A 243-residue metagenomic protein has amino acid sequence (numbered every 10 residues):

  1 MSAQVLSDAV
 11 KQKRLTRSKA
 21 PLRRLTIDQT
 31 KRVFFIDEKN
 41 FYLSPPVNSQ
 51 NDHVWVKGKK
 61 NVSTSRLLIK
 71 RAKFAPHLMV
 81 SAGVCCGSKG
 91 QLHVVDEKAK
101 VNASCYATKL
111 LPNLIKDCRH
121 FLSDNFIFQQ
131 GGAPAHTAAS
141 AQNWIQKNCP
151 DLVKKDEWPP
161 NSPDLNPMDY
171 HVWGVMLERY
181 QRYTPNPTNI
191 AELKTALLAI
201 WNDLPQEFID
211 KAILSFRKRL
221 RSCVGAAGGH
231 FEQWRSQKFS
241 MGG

Functional and structural regions predicted by a protein language model:
M1-G243: Surface/interface recognition patches
